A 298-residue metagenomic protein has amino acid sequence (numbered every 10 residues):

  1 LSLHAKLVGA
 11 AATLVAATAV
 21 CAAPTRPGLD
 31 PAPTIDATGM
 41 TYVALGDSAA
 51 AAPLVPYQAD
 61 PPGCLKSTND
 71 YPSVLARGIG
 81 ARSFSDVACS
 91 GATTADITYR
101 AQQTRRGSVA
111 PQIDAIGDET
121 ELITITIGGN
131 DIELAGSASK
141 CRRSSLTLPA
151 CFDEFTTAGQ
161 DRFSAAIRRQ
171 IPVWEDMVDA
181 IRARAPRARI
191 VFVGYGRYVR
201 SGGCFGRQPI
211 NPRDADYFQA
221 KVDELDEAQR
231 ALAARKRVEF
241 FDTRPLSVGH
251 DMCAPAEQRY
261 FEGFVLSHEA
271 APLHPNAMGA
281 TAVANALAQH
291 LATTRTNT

Functional and structural regions predicted by a protein language model:
L1-T13, V109, A166, Q170: N-terminal export and membrane-targeting signals
G9, A16-T41, R295-T298: C-terminal region of N-terminal signal peptides and the immediate post-cleavage residues of exported proteins
G28-G91, R142-L148: Serine-esterase "nucleophile elbow" of acetyl-processing enzymes
T41-G46, A50-A52, S83-A88, E121-T126 (+3 more regions): Structural recognition of the beta-strand scaffold that forms the well-ordered cores of secreted hydrolase catalytic
P53-V55, R106-A165, R197: Oxyanion-hole/transition-state-stabilizing segment in secreted/luminal serine hydrolases and related acyltransferases
G91-A110, C253-S267: Charged, often glycine-rich, active-site loop that binds/positions anionic groups
L122-I125, L146-R182, V191, Y195-L232 (+1 more regions): Conserved N-terminal glycine/acidic-rich loop preference
G196-N297: Catalytic His-Asp segment of secreted/periplasmic serine-dependent ester chemistry enzymes
